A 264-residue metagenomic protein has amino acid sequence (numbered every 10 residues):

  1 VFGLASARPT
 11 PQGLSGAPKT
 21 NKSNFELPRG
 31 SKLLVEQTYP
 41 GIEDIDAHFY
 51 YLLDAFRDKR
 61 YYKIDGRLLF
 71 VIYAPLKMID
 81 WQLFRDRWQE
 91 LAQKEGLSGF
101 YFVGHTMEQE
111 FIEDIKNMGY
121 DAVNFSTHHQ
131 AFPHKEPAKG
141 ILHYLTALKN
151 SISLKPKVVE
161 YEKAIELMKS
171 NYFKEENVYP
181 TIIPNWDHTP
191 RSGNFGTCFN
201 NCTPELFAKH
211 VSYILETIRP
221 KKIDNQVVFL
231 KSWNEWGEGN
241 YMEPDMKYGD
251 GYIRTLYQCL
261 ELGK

Functional and structural regions predicted by a protein language model:
V1-K264: Glycan-processing catalytic domains of CAZymes
